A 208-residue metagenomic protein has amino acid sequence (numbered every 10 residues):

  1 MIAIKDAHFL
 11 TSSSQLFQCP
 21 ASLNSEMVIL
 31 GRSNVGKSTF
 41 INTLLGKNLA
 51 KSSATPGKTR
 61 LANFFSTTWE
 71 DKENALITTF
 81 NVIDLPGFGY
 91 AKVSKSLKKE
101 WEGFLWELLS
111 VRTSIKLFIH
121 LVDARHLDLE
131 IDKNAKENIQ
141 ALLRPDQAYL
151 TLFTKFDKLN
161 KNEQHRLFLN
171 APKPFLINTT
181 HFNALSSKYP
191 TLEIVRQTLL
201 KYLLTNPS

Functional and structural regions predicted by a protein language model:
M1-Y90: Conserved G1/Walker A P-loop phosphate-binding module
I4-F17, K158-S208: Canonical P-loop GTPase G-domain recognition
S14, L45, L109-S110, Q140 (+2 more regions): Signal for well-folded cores of large energy- and translation-related assemblies
K58, G87-G89, R125-D128, K155-L159 (+1 more regions): Conserved nucleotide-binding/hydrolysis micro-motifs of P-loop NTPases
I83-G87, V122, N178: Short loop/turn segments at strand-loop or loop-helix junctions that form parts of catalytic or ligand-binding pockets
F88-K98: Flexible beta-alpha connector loops of hexameric P-loop NTPases
K98-E102, K133, L192: Amphipathic alpha-helical transducer elements in NTP-driven molecular machines
G103-L176: Conserved C-terminal guanine-recognition region of P-loop GTPase G domains, centered on the G4
